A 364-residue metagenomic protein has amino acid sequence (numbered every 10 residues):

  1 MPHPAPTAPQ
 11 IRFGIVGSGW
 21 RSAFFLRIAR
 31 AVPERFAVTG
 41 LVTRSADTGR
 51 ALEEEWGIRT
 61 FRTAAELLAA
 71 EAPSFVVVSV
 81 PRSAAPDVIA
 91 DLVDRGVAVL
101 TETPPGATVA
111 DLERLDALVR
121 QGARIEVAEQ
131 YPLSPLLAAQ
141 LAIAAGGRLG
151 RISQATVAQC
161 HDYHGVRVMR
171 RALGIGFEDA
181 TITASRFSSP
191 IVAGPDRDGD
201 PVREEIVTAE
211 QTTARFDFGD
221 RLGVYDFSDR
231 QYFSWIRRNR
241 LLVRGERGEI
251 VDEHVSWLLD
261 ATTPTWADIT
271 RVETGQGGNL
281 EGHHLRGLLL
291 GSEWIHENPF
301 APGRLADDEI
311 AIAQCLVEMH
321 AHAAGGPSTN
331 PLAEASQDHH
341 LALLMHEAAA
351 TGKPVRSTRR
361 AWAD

Functional and structural regions predicted by a protein language model:
M1-A8, F75-V77, R124, F300-D364: C-terminal helix-rich "cap/oligomerization" subdomain common to oxidoreductases
M1-W56: N-terminal Rossmann-like dinucleotide-binding module
A51-I58, R114-V119: Short, conserved SAM-binding/catalytic segment of Class I S-adenosyl-L-methionine-dependent methyltransferases
R59-A64: Short acidic-hydrophobic, aromatic-tinged amphipathic segments that line or gate anion-handling sites
A70, F75, P81-R82, P86-P132: Beta-strand-loop-alpha-helix segment that lines the small-molecule cofactor/substrate pocket of alpha/beta enzymes
P135-Q154, G165: Rossmann-like NAD(P)H-binding beta-loop-alpha module
R151-R238, L242, A363: Rossmann-like dinucleotide-binding domain that binds NAD(P)(H)
E205, D217, Q231, L241-L242 (+3 more regions): C-terminal glycine/acidic-rich active-site capping loop/insertion
